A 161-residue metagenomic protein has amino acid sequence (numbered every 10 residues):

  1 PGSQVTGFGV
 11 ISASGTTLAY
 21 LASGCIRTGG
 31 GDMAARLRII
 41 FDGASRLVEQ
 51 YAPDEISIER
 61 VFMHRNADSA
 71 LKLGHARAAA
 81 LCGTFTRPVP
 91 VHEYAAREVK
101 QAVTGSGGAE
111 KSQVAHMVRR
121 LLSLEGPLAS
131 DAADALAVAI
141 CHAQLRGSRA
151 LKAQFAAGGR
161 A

Functional and structural regions predicted by a protein language model:
G2-A161: Phosphate- and other anionic-substrate recognition elements at nucleic-acid/protein interfaces
